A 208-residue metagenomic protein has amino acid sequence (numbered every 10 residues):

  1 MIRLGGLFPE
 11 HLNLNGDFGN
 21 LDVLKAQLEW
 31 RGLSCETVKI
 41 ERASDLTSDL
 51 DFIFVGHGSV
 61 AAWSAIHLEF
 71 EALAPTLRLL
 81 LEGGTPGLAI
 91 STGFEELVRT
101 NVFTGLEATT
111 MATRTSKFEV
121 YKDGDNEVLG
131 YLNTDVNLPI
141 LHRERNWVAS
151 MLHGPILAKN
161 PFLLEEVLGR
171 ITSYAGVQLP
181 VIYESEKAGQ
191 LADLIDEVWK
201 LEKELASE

Functional and structural regions predicted by a protein language model:
M1-P75, L79, E165-E208: N-terminal beta1-alpha1 cap of cysteine-dependent amidohydrolase-like domains
H11-L14, V60-A62, N137-I140, P155-K159: Short, acidic Gly/Pro/Ser/Thr-rich loop/turn segments
L14-D17, R99, N160-P161: Alpha-helix N-cap/helix-start motif
D45-D49, L81-G83, G124, H142-R145: Flexible, charged surface loops at secondary-structure boundaries
F52-G56, L88, A149-M151: Structural motif
G58-V120: Cysteine-nucleophile active-site neighborhood
R99-V148, L152-P155: Pocket-forming structural segment of enzyme catalytic cores
